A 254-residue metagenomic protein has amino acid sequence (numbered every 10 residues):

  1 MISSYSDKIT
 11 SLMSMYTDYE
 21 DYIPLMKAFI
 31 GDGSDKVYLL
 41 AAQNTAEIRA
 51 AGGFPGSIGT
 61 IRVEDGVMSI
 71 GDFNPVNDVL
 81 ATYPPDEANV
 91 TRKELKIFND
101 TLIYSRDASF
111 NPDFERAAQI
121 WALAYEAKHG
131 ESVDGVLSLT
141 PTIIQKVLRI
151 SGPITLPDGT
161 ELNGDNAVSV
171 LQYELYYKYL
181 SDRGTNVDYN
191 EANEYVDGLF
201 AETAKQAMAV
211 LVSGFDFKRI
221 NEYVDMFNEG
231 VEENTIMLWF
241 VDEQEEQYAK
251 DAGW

Functional and structural regions predicted by a protein language model:
M1-W254: Non-catalytic, solvent-exposed segments at the cell envelope interface
